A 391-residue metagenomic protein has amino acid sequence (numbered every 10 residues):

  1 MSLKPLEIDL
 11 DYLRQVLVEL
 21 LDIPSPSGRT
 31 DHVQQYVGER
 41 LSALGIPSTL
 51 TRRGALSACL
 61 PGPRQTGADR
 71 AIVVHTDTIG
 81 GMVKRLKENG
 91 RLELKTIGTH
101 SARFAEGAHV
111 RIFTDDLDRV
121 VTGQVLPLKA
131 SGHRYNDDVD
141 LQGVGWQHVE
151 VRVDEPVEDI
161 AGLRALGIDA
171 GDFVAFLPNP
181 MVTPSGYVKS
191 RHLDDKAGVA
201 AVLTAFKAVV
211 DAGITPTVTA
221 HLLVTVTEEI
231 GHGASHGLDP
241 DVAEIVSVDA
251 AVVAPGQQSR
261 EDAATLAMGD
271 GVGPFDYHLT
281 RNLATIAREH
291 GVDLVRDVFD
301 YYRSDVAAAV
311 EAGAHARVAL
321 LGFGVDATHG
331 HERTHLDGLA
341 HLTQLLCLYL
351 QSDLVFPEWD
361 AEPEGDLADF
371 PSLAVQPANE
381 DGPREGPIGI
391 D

Functional and structural regions predicted by a protein language model:
M1-D391: N-terminal hydrophobic/helix-forming segments and targeting peptides
